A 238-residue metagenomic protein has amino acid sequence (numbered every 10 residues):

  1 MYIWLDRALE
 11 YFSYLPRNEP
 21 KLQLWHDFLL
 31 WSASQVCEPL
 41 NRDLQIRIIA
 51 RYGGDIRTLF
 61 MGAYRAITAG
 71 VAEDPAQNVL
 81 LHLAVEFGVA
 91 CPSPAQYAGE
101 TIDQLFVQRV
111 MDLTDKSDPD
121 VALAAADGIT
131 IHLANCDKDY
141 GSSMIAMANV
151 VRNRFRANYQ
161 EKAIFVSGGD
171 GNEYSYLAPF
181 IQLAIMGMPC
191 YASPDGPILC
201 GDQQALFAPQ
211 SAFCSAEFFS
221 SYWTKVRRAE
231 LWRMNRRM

Functional and structural regions predicted by a protein language model:
M1-Y159: Class I S-adenosyl-L-methionine
N158, L177-L231: S-adenosyl-L-methionine
F165-D170: Conserved SAM-binding motif I beta-strand of class I
R233-M238: Extended alpha-helical scaffolding regions
